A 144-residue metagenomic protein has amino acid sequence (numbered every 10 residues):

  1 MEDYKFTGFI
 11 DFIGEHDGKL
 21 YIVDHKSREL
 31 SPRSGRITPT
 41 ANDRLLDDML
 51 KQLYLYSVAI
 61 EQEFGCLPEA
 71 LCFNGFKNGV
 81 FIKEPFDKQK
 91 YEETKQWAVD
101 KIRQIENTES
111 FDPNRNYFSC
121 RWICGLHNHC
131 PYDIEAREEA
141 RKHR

Functional and structural regions predicted by a protein language model:
M1-L53: Non-catalytic protein-protein interaction segments used by genome-maintenance enzymes to assemble and couple activities
E2, L45-L50, L55-R144: Metal-dependent nuclease catalytic regions and adjoining charged, substrate-binding loops involved in nucleic-acid end
